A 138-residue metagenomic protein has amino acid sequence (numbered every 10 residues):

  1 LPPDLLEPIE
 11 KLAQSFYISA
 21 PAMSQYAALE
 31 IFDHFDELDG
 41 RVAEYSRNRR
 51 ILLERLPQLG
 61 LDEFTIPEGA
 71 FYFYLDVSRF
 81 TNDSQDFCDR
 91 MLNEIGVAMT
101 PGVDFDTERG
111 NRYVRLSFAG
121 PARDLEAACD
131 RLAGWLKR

Functional and structural regions predicted by a protein language model:
L1-L5, H34-F35, V77-F80, P121-A122: Short loop segments at secondary-structure junctions
L1-P8, M23, R112: Active-site PLP attachment segment
L5, L12-P21, L61-E63: Glycine/threonine-rich helix-loop capping motifs at alpha-helix boundaries
P8-F16, I31-E54: Structural signature of PLP-dependent enzymes
K11, Y26-E30, E44, I51 (+4 more regions): Alpha-helical elements of Rossmann-like donor-binding domains used by nucleotide-donor carbohydrate transfer enzymes
Q25, L29, Y45-L56, F64-V77: Conserved glycine-rich beta-strand-loop-beta hairpin in the small C-terminal domain of fold type I
R90-M99, F105-R138: PLP-dependent enzyme catalytic core of the Aspartate aminotransferase-like
